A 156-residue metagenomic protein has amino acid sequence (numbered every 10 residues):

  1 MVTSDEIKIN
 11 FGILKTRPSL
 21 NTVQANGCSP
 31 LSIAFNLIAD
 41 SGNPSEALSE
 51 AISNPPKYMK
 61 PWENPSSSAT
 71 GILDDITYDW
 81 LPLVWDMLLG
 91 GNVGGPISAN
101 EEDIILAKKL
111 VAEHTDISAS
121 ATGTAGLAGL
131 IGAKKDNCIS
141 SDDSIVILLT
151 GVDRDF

Functional and structural regions predicted by a protein language model:
M1-T3, L31, T122-L130, D155-F156: Short glycine/serine/threonine-rich phosphate/pyrophosphate-binding segments that cradle anionic phosphate groups
T3-F11, G132-D136: Active-site catalytic microenvironments for nucleophilic, acid-base chemistry
E6-A119: Active-site/ligand-binding loops adjacent to catalytic centers
I72, T124, V152: Gly/Ser/Thr-rich helix-start
N100, T122-G123, I145: Short loop/turn and capping residues at structural boundaries
L127-F156: Catalytic phosphate/nucleotide-handling subdomain of diverse soluble enzymes
